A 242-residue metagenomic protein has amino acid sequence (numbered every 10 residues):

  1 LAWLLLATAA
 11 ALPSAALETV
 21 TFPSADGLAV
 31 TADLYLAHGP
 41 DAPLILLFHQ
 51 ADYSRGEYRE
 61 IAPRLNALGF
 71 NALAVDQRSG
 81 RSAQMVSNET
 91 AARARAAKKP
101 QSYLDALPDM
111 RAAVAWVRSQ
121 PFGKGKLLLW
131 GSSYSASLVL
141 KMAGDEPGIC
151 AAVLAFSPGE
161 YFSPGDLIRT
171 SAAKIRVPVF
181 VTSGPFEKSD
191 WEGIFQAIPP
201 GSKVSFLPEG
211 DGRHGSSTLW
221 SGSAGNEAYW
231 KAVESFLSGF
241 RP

Functional and structural regions predicted by a protein language model:
L1-A11: Bacterial N-terminal signal peptides
S14-V20: Short, hydrophobic/aromatic-rich segments at coil-to-beta transitions
F22-L36, D41-F122: Serine-hydrolase catalytic machinery in alpha/beta-hydrolase-like enzymes
D41-A42, S54-E57, L138, F162-D166 (+2 more regions): Extracytoplasmic/secreted cell-surface and envelope-processing proteins
A62, M142-A143, F195-Q196: A conserved amphipathic alpha-helix that caps or lines the catalytic cleft of carbohydrate- and lipid-modifying enzymes
A112-K174: Primarily recognizes the serine-hydrolase "nucleophile elbow" in alpha/beta-hydrolase and SGNH/GDSL folds
A152-G210: The feature captures the conserved acid-bearing segment of alpha/beta-hydrolase catalytic domains
K203-P242: C-terminal catalytic histidine-bearing segment of alpha/beta-hydrolase fold enzymes
